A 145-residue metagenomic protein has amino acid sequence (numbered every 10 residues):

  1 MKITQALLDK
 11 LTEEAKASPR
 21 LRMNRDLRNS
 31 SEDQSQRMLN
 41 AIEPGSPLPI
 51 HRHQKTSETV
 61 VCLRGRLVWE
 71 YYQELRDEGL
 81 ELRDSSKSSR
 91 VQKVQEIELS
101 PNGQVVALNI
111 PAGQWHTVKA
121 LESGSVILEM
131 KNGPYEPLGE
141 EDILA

Functional and structural regions predicted by a protein language model:
M1-S35, P49, S85-L99: A short, N-terminal "cap"/entry segment at the start of jelly-roll beta-barrel domains of the cupin/DSBH fold
I3, L7, V91-E98, N102 (+1 more regions): Double-stranded beta-helix
L39-A41, T59, E96, A107-N109 (+1 more regions): Conserved hydrophobic/aromatic beta-strand scaffold that supports enzyme active sites
L39-K55, L99: Conserved short histidine dyad/triad with adjacent acidic residue
P47-P49, T56, V68, Q104-L108 (+1 more regions): Histidine-centered metal-chelating micro-motifs
P49, W69-Y71, E129, P137: Short hydrophobic/aromatic-rich beta-strand segments that constitute the beta-sheet cores of beta-sandwich/beta-barrel
K55-R76: Glycine- and acidic-residue-biased ligand/ion/polar-headgroup-sensing regions
E74-G113: Short acidic-glycine-tyrosine-enriched beta hairpin
